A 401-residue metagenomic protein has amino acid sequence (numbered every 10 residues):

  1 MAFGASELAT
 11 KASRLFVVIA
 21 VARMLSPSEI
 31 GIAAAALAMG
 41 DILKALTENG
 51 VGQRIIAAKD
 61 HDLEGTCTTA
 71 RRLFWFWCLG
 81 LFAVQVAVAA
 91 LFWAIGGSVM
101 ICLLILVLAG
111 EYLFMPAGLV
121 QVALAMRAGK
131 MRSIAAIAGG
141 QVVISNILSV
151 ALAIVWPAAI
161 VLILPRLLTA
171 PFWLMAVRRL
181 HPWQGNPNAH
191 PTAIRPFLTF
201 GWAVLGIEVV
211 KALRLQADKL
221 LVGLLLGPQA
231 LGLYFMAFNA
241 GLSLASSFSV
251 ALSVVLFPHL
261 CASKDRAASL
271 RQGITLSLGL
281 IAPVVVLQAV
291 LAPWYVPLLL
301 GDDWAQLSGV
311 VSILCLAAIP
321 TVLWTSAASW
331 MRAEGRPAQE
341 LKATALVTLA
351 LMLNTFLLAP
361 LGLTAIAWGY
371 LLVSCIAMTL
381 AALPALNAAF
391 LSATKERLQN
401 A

Functional and structural regions predicted by a protein language model:
M1-N49, V86-A89, N146, T199-Q229 (+3 more regions): Signature of the first transmembrane helix
M1-R14, A36, A45-A90, L103 (+1 more regions): Membrane-water interface segments that mark the loop-to-transmembrane alpha-helix transition
M1-S13, C67-T69, M100-I101, P191-V204 (+1 more regions): N-terminal membrane topogenesis motif
P27, G31, L91-L108, V290-V322: Interfacial segments at transmembrane-helix termini and the short loops linking adjacent helices
K44-L63, M126-R127, A237, G241-D265 (+1 more regions): Helix-loop junctions and terminal segments of transmembrane helices in multi-pass membrane transport/translocation
R54-L63, L113-A138, A262, L316-L346: Membrane-interface junctions at transmembrane-helix termini in multi-pass inner-membrane proteins
I101-A109, A135-W183, F238, V347-A350 (+1 more regions): Hydrophobic alpha-helical transmembrane segments
R132-I137, A159-R166, P171-L215, V255-A268 (+1 more regions): Interhelical loop/hinge segments that connect adjacent transmembrane helices in multipass membrane
